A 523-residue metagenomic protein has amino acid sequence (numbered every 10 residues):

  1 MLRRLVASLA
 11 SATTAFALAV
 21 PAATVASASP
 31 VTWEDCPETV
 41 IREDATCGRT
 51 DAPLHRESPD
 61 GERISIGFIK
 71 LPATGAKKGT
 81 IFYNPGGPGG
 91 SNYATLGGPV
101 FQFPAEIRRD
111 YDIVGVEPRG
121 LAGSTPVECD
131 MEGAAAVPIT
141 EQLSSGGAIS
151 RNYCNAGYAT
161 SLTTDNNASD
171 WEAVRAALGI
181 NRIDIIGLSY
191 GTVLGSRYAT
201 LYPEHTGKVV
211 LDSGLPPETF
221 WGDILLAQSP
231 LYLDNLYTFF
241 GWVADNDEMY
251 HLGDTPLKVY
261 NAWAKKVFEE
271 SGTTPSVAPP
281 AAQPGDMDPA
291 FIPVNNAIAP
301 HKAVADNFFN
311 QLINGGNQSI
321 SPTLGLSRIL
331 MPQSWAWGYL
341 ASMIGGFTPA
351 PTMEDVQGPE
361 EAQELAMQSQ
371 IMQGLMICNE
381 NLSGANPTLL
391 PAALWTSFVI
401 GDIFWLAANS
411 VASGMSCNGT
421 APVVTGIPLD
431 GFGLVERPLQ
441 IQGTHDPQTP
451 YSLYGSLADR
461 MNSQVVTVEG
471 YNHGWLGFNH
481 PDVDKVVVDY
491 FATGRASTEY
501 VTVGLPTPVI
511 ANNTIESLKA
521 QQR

Functional and structural regions predicted by a protein language model:
M1-A12, F16-T140, A173, P481-R523: Catalytic-loop region of hydrolases
S91, G187-A199: Glycine-rich nucleophile elbow surrounding the catalytic serine of serine-hydrolase chemistry
D165-R182: Conserved acidic catalytic loop of the alpha/beta-hydrolase fold
A199-W263, G345-T348: A catalytic-pocket lid/entrance helix-loop region that shapes and gates access to the active site across common
F268-F432: Alpha/beta-hydrolase fold active-site neighborhood
F432-L434, L439-Q442, D446: Short beta-strand/loop motif that positions the catalytic acidic residue of the alpha/beta-hydrolase fold
P447-S452: Conserved alpha/beta-hydrolase "acid-adjacent" motif
Y471-D484: Catalytic histidine-centered segment of alpha/beta-hydrolase-like enzymes
